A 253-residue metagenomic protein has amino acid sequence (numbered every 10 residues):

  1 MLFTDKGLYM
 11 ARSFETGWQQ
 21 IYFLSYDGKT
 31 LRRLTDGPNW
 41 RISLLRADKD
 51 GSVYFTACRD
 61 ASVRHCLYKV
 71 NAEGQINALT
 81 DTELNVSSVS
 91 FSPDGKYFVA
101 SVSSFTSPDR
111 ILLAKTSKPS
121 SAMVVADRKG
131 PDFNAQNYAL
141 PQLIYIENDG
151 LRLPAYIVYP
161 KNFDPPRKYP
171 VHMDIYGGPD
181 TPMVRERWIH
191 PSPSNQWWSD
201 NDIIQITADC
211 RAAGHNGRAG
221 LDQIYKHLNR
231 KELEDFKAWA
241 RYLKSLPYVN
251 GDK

Functional and structural regions predicted by a protein language model:
M1-L2, R12-F14, L24-K49, C58-D60 (+2 more regions): Multi-bladed beta-propeller domains
T4-K6: Short, surface-exposed connector motifs at secondary-structure boundaries
L8-Y9, S52-Y54, F98: Hydrophobic beta-strand positions that form the internal "hydrophobic ladder" of WD40/Gbeta-like beta-propeller blades
Y9-M10, Q205: Short hydrophobic-aromatic micro-motifs
R12-F14, A57-R59, V102-S104, E147-N148: Non-cytosolic beta-sheet module surface loops
G17-Y22, S62-Y68, T106-L113: Structural motif
Y68-K69, F236: Short coil/turn segments at secondary-structure boundaries
S87-K253: Serine-hydrolase catalytic core recognition
